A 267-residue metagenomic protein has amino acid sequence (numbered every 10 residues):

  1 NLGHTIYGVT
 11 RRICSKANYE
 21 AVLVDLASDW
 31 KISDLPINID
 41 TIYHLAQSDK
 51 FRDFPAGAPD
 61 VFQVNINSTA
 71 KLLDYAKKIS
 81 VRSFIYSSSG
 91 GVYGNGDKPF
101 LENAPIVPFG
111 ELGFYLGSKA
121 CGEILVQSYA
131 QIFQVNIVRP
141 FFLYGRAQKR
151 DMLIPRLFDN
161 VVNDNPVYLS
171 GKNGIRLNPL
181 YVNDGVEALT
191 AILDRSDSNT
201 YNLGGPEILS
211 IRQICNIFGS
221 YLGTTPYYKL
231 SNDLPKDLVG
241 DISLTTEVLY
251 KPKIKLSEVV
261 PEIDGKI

Functional and structural regions predicted by a protein language model:
N1-T41: N-terminal Rossmann/SDR dinucleotide-binding element
L26-V64: NAD(P)H-binding glycine-rich loop region in Rossmannoid oxidoreductase-like domains and their noncatalytic homologs
D60-K71, F109, G113, G117-S118 (+1 more regions): Glycine-rich NAD(P)-binding loop of the Rossmann-fold in SDR/ketoreductase-type enzymes
A70-F114: Conserved Rossmann-fold NAD(P)-dependent oxidoreductase catalytic core, especially the SDR/UDP-sugar
Y93-G94, G113-F114, N136-L153: Flexible, glycine-rich beta-alpha linker
G110-N136, V162: Active-site Tyr-X1-5-Lys
V161, N165, L169-I267: C-terminal substrate-binding subdomain of Rossmann-fold SDR/epimerase-dehydratase oxidoreductases
